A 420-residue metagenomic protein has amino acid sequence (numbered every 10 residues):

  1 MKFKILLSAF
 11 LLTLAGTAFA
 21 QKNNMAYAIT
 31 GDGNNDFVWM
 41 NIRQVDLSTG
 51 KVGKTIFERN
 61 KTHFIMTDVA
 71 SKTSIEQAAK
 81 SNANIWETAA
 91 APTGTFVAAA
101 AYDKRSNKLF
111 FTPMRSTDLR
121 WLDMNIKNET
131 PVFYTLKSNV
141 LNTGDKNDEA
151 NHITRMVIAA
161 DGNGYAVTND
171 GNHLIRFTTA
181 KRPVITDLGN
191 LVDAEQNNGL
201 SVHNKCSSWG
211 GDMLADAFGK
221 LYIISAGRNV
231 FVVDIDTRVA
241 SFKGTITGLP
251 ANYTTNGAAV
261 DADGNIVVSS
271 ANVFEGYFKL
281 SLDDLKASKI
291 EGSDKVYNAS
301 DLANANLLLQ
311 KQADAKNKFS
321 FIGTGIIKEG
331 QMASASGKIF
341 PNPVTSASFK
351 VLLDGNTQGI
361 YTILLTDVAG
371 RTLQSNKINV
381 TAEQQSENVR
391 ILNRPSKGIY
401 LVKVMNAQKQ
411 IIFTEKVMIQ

Functional and structural regions predicted by a protein language model:
M1-N23, I411-I412, Q420: Bacterial Sec-dependent N-terminal signal peptides
Q21-K51: An edge-strand/N-cap motif at the start of beta-rich repeat modules
N23-T30, K108-T112, N163-V167, K220-I224 (+1 more regions): Conserved beta-propeller blade signature
K51-N84, T130-G144, V184-L200, A240-G248 (+1 more regions): Beta-propeller fold detector
H63-T73, E87-A101, L141-I158, N197-M213 (+2 more regions): Repeated scaffold domains used in trafficking and secretory/extracellular systems, primarily beta-propellers
S270-G323: Blade-level signature of beta-propeller repeat domains, shared across WD40, Kelch, NHL, RCC1 and BNR/Asp-box propellers
G323-D354, T366-R371, M418-Q420: Surface-exposed, proline-anchored Ser/Thr-rich loop/turn motifs
K377-K409: Short, surface-exposed loop/turn motifs with a glycine/proline- and acidic-biased composition
